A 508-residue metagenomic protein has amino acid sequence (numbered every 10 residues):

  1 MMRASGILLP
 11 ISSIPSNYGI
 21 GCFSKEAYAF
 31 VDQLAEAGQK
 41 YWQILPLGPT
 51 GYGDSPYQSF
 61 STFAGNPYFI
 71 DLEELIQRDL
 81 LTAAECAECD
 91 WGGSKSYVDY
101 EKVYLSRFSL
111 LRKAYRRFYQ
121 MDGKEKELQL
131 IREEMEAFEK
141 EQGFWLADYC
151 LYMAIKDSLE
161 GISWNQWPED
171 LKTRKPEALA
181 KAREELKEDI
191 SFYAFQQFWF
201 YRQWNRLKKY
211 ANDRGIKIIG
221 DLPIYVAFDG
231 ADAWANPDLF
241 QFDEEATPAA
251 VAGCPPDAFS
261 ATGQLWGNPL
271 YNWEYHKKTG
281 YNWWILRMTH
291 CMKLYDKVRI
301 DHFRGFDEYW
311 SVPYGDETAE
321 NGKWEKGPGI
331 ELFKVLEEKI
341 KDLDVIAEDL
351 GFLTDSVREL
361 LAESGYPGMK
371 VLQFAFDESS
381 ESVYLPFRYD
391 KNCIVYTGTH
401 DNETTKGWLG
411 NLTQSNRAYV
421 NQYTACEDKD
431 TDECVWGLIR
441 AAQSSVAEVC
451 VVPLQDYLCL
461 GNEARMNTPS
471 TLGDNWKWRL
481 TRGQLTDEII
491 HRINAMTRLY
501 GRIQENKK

Functional and structural regions predicted by a protein language model:
M1-S12, Y28: N-terminal regions that are enriched for targeting/export leaders and immediately downstream pro/stem segments
P10, S16, D54-Q197, Y201 (+3 more regions): Alpha-amylase-like alpha-glycosidases and glucanotransferases acting on alpha-linked glucans and related
K25-T50, L294-Y295: Catalytic domains of carbohydrate-active enzymes, especially glycoside hydrolases
A35, W204-N212, E337, L361-A362: Surface-exposed amphipathic alpha-helices with a cationic face
E36, L171-K172, W478, I489 (+1 more regions): Domain-scale activation on soluble regions of proteins
L45, K217-I219, P223, K297 (+1 more regions): Outer-envelope exported proteins of Gram-negative bacteria
Y193, Q197-V226: Conserved, well-ordered alpha-helix/loop/beta-strand core segments that scaffold catalytic motifs
